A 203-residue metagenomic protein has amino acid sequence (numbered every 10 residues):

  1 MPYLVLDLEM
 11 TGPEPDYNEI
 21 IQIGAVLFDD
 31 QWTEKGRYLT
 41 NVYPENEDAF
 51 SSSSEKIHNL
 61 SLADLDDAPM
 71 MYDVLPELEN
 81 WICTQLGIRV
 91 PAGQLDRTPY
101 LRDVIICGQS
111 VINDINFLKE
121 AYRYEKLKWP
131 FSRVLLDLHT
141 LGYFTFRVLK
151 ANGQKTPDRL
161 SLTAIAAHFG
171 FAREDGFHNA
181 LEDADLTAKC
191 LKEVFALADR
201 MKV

Functional and structural regions predicted by a protein language model:
P2-I112, A167-H178: Conserved non-catalytic scaffold segment of RNase H-like nuclease domains
D7-E9, D114, D137, D183: Acidic active-site catalytic centers that drive phospho-/nucleotidyl reactions and related ester hydrolyses
M10-G12, T140, L186: Short, glycine/acidic-enriched loop or turn micro-motifs at the edges of active sites
P13-P15, I115, Y143, K189: Conserved protein kinase catalytic core
G93-D96, I115-V134: Substrate-recognition/cap helix-loop segment adjacent to the acidic, metal-dependent catalytic center of Asp-based
I105-I112, N116-Y122, A151-V203: Acidic, Mg2+-coordinating catalytic module of metal-dependent nucleases/exonucleases that use a two-metal-ion mechanism
Q109-I112, V134, L138: The first long alpha-helix at the start of the GST-like C-terminal all-alpha domain
L136-Q154: Short alpha-helix plus adjacent loop in nuclease-associated cores
